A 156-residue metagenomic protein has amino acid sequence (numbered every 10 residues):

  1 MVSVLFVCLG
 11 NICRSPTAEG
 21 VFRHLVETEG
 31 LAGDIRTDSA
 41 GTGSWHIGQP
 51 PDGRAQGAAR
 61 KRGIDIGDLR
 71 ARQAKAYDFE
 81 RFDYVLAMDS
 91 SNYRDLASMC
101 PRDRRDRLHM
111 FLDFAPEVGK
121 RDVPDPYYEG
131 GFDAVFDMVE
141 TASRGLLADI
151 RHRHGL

Functional and structural regions predicted by a protein language model:
M1-R81, A148-L156: Conserved active-site segments centered on acidic
C8, A59, L86-A87, V139: Hydrophobic structural packing positions in well-ordered secondary structure
S15, D89-S90: Helix N-cap/beta->alpha junction signal
Y84, S90-L156: Phosphate-binding/catalytic loops
